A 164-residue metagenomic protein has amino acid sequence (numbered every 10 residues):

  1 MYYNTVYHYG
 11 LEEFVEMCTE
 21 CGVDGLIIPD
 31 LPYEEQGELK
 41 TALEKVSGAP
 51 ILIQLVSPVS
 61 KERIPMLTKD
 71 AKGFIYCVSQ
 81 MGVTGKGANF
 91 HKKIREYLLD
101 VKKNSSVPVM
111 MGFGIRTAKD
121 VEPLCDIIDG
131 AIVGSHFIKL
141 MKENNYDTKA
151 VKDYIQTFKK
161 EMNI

Functional and structural regions predicted by a protein language model:
M1-L31, Q156, K160-M162: Active-site beta->alpha loop and helix N-cap motifs at the rims of alpha/beta catalytic domains
M1-Y2, L26-I28, L52-L55, I75-C77 (+2 more regions): Hydrophobic faces of well-ordered beta-strands that scaffold small-molecule active sites in alpha/beta enzyme cores
C18, L67, L124, G134 (+1 more regions): Conserved, mostly hydrophobic/aromatic
G22-E35, I51-V59, P65, T84: Catalytic beta/alpha-barrel core
G25-E35, C77-K86, I127-Y146: Glycine-rich phosphate-binding active-site loops on the catalytic face of alpha/beta enzymes
V59-K69, M111, I115-A131: Catalytic cores of alpha/beta
P65-K103, L140-N145: Glycine/Thr-rich beta-alpha phosphate-binding loop at enzyme active sites
I138-I164: C-terminal helical cap(s) of enzyme catalytic domains, especially alpha/beta-barrels
